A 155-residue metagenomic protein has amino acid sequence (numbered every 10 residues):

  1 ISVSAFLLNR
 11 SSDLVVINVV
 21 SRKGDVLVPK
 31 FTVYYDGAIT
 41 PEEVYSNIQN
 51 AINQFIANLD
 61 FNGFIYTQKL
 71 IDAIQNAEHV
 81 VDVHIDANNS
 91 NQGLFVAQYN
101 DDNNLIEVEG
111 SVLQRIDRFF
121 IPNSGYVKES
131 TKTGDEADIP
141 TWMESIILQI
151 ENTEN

Functional and structural regions predicted by a protein language model:
I1-S11: Short, small-residue-biased leader/transition segments that mark boundaries at the very start of proteins
S2, T32-T40, N76-D86: Short, charged low-complexity intrinsically disordered segments located at boundaries of structured domains
F6-L8, K30, A73: Generic detector of isolated residues embedded in canonical secondary-structure elements
R10-F64, S130, D138-P140, E144-E151: Acidic, glycine-rich low-complexity/disordered segments
I65, L70-N91: Short acidic amphipathic segments
N88-N104: Short acidic beta-strand-loop surface patches of small beta-rich interaction domains
N104-N155: Hydrophobic, glycine-enriched assembly/anchoring segments
